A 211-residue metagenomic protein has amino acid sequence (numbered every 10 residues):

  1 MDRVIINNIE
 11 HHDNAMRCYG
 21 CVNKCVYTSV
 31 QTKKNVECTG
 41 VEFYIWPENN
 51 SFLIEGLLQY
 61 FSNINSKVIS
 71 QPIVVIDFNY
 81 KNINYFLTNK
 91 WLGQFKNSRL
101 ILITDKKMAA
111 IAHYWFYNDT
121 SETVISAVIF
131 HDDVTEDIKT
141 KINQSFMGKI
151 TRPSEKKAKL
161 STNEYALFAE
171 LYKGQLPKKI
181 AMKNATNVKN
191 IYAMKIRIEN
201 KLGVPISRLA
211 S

Functional and structural regions predicted by a protein language model:
D2-E122: DNA-contacting interfaces and partner/effector-binding or oligomerization modules in DNA-centric proteins
V36, F146-K149: Long, mid-chain structured domain cores
F78-Y80, L87, I129, D133 (+1 more regions): A short glycine-/small-residue-rich loop at the edge of a beta-strand within enzyme catalytic domains
T104-M108, Y114-F146, S154-E155: Output/docking surface of receiver
I150-A193: Helix-turn-helix DNA-binding segment
E199-S211: Basic, Lys/Arg-enriched C-terminal extension of HTH/homeodomain DNA-binding domains
